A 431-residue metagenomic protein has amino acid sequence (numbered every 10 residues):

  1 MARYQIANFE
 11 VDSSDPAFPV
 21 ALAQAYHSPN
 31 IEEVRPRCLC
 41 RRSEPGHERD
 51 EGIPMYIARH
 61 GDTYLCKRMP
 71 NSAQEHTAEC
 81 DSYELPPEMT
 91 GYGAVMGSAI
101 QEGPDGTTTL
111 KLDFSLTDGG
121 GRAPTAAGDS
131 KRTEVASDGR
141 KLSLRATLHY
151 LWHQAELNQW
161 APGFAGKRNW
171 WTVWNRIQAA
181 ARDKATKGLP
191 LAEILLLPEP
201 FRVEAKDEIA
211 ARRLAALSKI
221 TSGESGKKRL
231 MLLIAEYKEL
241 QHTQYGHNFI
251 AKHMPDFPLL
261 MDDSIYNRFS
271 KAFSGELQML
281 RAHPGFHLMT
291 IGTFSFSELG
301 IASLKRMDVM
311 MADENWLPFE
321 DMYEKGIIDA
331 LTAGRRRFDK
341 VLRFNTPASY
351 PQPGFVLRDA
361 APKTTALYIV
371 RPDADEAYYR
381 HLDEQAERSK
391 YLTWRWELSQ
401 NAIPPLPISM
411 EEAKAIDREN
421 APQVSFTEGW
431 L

Functional and structural regions predicted by a protein language model:
M1-L431: Intrinsically disordered, low-complexity linker/tail regions enriched in polar/charged residues
